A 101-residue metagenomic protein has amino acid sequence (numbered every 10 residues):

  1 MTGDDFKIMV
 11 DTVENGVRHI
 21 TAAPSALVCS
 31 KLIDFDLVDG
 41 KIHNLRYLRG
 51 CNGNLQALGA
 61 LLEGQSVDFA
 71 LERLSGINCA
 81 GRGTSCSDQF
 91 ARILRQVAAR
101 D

Functional and structural regions predicted by a protein language model:
T2-V38: Structured beta-strand/loop patches that form or line metal/cofactor-binding pockets in enzymes
P24-L32, L37-D101: Active-site- and interface-proximal helix/loop "cap" or "latch" segments in soluble metabolic and energy-transducing
